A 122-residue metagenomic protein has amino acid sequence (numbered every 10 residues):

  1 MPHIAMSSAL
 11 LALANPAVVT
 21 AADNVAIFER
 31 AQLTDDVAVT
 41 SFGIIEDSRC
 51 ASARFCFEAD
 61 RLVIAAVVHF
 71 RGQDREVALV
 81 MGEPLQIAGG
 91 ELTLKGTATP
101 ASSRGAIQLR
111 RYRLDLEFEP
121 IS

Functional and structural regions predicted by a protein language model:
M1-P2, A65: Conserved beta-strand and immediately adjacent loop positions that scaffold enzyme active sites
P2-A5, I107: Polybasic, low-complexity association/targeting segments
A5-L13: Sec-dependent N-terminal signal peptides
A14-S122: Surface-exposed, beta-sheet-biased, low-hydrophobicity segments with strongly acidic/polar composition
